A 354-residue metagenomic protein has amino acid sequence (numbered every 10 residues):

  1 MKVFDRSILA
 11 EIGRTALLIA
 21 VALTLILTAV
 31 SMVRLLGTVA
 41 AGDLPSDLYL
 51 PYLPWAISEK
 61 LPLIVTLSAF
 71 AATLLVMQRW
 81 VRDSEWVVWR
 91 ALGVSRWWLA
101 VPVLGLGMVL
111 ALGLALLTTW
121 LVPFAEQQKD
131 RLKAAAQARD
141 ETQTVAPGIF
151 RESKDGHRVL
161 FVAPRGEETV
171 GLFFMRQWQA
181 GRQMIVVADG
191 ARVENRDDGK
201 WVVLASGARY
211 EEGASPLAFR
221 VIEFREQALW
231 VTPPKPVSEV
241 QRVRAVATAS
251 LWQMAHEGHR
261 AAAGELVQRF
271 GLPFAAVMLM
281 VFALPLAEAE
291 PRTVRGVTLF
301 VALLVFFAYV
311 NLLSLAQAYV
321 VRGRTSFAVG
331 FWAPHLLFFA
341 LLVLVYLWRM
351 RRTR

Functional and structural regions predicted by a protein language model:
M1-A56, A208: Hydrophobic alpha-helical transmembrane segments
S7, E11-T15, W98-G107, A111: Start (N-cap) of specific transmembrane helices in multi-pass transporter permeases
A22, I57-V76: Long, hydrophobic alpha-helical segments
D47, G105-P216: Non-transmembrane, extracytosolic/lumenal segments of membrane-associated proteins
T73-V87, L92: Transmembrane helix boundary and interhelical loop/hinge segments in multi-pass membrane proteins
R90-S95, G323: Short helix-to-coil transition segments within interhelical loops that connect adjacent transmembrane helices
A228-Q253: Extended, hydrophilic extramembrane loops/domains of integral membrane proteins
A261-R349: Transmembrane alpha-helical segments that form the functional core of multipass membrane systems
